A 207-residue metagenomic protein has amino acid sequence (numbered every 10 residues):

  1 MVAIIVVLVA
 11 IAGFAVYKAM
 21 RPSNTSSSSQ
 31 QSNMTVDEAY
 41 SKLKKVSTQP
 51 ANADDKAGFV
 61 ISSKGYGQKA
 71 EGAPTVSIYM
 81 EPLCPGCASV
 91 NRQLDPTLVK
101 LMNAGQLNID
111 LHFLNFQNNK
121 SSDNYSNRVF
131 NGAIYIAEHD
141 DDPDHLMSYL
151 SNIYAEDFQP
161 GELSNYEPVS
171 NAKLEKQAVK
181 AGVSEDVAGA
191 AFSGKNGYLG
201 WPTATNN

Functional and structural regions predicted by a protein language model:
M1-Q30, E175-N207: C-terminal cap of thioredoxin/glutaredoxin-like
M1-S121: Extracytoplasmic thiol/disulfide redox context detector
A15, T35, T97, S148 (+2 more regions): Exposed alpha-helical structural elements
G58, S126-A133, A178-A181: Small-side-chain structural scaffolding
S89-N171: Structural alpha/beta surface segment adjacent to cysteine/selenocysteine redox centers across thiol/disulfide enzymes
